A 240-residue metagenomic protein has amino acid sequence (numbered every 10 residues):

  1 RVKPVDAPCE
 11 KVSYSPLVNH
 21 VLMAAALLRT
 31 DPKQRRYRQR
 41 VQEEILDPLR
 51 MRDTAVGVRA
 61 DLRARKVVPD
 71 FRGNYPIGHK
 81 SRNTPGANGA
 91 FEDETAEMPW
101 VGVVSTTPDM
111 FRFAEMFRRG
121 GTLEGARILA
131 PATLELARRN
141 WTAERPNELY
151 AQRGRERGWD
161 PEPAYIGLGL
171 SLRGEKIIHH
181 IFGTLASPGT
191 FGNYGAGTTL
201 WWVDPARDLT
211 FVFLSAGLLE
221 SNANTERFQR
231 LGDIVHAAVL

Functional and structural regions predicted by a protein language model:
R1-P188: Short, surface-exposed loop or secondary-structure junction motifs that flank catalytic or metal-binding residues
E148-Y150, I181-G183, D204, L214 (+1 more regions): Short conserved micro-motifs at the rims of enzyme active sites and ligand-binding pockets
E162, F191-G195, A223, R227: Short amphipathic alpha-helical interaction segments
G174-K176, R207, G217: A broadly conserved detector of short glycine/acidic/proline-rich loop/turn motifs that flank catalytic sites and bind
T190, G197-R207: Short, surface-exposed beta-strand/loop micro-motifs that present aromatic residues
Y194, L214-L218: Short beta->alpha transition motifs characteristic of CBS
G217-L240: Generic C-terminus detector
